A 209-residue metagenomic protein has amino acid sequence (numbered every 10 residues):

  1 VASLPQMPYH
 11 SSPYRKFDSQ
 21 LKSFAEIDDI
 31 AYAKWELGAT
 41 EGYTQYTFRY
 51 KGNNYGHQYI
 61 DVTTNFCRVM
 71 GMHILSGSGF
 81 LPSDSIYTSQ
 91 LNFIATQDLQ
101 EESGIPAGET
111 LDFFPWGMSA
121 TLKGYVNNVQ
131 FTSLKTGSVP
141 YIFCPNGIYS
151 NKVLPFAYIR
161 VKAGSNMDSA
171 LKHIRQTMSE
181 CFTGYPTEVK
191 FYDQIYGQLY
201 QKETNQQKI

Functional and structural regions predicted by a protein language model:
V1, S83-S85, I148-Y149: Short secondary-structure boundary/capping segments
V1-Y55, Y59-I60, T88: Membrane-proximal extracellular/periplasmic loop immediately following the first transmembrane helix
S11-D29, Q97-I105, P115-Q207: "Rare, low-scoring activations can occur in soluble or secreted enzymes where short amphipathic helices or signal
Y32-W35, G77, K190-Y192: Conserved beta-strand termini and adjacent loop/short-helix elements that scaffold enzyme active sites in alpha/beta
L37-T40, D84, E102, I195-Y196: Generic structural signal for helix capping and beta-alpha/helix-loop junctions
A39-Q45, G104-T110, K152: A short, compositionally biased
E41-Q45, I86-A95, L199-Y200: Short secondary-structure transition/capping segments
G56-P140: Hydrophobic secondary-structure segments that place a key small or acidic residue at a functional site
